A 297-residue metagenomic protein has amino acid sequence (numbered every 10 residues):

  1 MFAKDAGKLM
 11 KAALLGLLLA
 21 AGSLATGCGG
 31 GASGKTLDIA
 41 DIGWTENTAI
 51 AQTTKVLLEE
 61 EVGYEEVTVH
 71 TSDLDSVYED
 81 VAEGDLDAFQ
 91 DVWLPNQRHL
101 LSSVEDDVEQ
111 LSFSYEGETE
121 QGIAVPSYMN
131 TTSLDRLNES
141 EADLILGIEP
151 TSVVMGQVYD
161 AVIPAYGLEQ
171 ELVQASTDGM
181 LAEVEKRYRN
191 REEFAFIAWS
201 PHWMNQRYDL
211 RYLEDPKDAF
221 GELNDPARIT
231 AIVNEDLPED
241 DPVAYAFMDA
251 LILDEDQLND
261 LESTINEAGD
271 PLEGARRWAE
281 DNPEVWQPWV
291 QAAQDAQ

Functional and structural regions predicted by a protein language model:
S23-G27: C-terminal motif of bacterial Sec signal peptides marking the signal peptidase cleavage site
S33-E46, T54, Y64-H70, A142-L146 (+1 more regions): Short, well-ordered beta-strand elements
W44-T45, V67-E79, L172-E183: Short helix-initiation/N-cap motifs at beta->coil->alpha
Q52, L57, D75-F89, D178-I197: Short helices/loops that flank or line small-molecule/ion binding pockets
T54-G63, E141-V173: Ligand-binding cleft/hinge of the Venus flytrap
Q90-V104, K186-L213: A ligand-binding cleft/hinge motif common to bilobed small-molecule-binding domains
D106-V153: A conserved helix-loop-strand patch within extracytoplasmic ligand-binding domains of the periplasmic binding
E120-T131, A227-D241: A bilobed periplasmic-binding-protein/Venus flytrap-type ligand-binding module shared by bacterial periplasmic
